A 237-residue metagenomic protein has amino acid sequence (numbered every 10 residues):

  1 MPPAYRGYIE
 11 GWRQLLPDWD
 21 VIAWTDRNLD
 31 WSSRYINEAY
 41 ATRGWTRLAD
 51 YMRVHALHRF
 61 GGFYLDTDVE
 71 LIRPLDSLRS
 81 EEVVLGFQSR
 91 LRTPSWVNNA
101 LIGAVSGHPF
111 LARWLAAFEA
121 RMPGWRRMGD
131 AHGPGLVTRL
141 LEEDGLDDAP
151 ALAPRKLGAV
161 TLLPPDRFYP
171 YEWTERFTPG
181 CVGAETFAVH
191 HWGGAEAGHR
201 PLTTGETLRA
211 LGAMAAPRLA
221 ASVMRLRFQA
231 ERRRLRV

Functional and structural regions predicted by a protein language model:
M1-A49, T67-V237: Glycosyltransferase-associated regions of secretory-pathway enzymes, highlighting luminal stem/catalytic domains
Y51-G62: Small-residue hinge/turn detector
